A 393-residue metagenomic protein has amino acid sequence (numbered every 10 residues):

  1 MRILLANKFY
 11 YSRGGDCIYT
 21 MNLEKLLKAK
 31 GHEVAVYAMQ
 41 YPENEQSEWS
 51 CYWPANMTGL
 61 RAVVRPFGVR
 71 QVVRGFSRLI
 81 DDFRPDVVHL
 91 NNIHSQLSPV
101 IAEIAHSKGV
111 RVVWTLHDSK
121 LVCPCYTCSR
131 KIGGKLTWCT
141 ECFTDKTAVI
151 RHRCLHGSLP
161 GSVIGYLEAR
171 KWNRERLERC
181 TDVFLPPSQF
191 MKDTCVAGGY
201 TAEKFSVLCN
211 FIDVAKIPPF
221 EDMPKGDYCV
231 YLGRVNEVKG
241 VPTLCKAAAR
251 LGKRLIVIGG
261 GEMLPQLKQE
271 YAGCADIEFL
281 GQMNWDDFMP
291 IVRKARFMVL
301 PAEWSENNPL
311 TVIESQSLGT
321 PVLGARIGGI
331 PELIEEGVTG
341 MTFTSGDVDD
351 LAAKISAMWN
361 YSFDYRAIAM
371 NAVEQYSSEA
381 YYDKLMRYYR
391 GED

Functional and structural regions predicted by a protein language model:
I18, V230-R250, E262-P265: A conserved mid-protein helix/loop that constitutes part of the nucleotide-sugar donor-binding site
S107, K120, K131-F184, D193: Membrane-proximal helix-turn-helix segments that form the acceptor-binding/catalytic region of lipid-linked
F190, F211: Carbohydrate-associated surface elements
Q266-P290: Nucleotide-activated donor-binding/catalytic signature segment of Leloir-type glycosyltransferases, i.e., the conserved
V312, I327-G337, M341-T342: Short acidic/histidine- and often glycine-rich active-site loop of Leloir-type glycosyltransferases that engages
P321-G324: Short hydrophobic beta-strand element within catalytic cores of glycosyltransferases and related nucleotide-activated
E336-G337, M341-V348, I355-S362: Conserved acidic donor-binding segment of nucleotide-sugar-dependent glycosyltransferases
N360-R390: A charged, aromatic-enriched C-terminal amphipathic alpha-helix characteristic of glycosyltransferases across folds
